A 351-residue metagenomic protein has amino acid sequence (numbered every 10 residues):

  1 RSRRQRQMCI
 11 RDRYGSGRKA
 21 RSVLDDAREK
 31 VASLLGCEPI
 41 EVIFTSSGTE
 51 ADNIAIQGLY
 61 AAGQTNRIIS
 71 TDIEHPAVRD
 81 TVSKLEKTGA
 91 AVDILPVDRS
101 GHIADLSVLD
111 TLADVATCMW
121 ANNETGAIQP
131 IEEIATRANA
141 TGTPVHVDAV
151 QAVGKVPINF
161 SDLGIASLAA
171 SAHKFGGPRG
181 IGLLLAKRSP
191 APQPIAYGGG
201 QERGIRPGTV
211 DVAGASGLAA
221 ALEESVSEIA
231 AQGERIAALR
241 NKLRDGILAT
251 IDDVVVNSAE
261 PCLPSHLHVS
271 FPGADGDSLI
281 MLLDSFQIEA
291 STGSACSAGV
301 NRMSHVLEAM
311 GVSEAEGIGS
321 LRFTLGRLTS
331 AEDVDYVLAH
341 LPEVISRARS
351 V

Functional and structural regions predicted by a protein language model:
R1-I10: Single conserved hydrophobic/aromatic residue that forms the stacking wall/gate of nucleotide- or nucleobase-binding
G15-S16, L222-D245, V255-L263: Structural signature of PLP-dependent enzymes
R18-A32, C37-T65, E74-T81: Conserved beta-loop-alpha segment that forms the PLP phosphate-binding cup at the N-terminus of a helix
Q57-L112: PLP-dependent aminotransferase-like
D93-G154: Active-site phosphate-binding strand-loop segment of PLP-dependent enzymes
D162-A220: Active-site PLP attachment segment
L267-R322: Conserved C-terminal alpha-helix-loop-beta "cap" of PLP-dependent enzymes that closes/shapes the active-site mouth
R302-V351: PLP-dependent enzyme catalytic core of the Aspartate aminotransferase-like
